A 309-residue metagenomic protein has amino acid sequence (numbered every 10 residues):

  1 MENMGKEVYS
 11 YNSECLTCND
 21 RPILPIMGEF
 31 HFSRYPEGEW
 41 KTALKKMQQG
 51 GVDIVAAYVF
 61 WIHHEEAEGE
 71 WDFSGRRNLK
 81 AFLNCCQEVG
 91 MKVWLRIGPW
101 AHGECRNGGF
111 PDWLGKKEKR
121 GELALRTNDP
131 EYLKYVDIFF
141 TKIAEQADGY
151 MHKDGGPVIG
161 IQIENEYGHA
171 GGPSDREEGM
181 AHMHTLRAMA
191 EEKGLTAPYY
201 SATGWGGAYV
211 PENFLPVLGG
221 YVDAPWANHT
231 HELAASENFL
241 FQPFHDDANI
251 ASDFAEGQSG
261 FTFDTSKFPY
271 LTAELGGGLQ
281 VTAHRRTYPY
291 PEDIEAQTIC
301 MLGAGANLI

Functional and structural regions predicted by a protein language model:
M1-I54, N84: N-terminal carbohydrate-binding accessory modules
L24-G28, V55-A57, V93-I97, I159-I163 (+3 more regions): Hydrophobic faces of well-ordered beta-strands that scaffold small-molecule active sites in alpha/beta enzyme cores
P25-E37, F60-L79, K119-I138, E164-M180 (+2 more regions): The substrate-binding groove and active-site-proximal loops of carbohydrate-active enzymes, especially glycoside
W40-G108, D112-W113, R187-E192: Aromatic-lined substrate-binding rim segments of carbohydrate-active enzymes
G69-R77, P99-R126, T141, P173-G179 (+3 more regions): Aromatic- and acidic-residue-enriched segments that line the glycan-binding/catalytic groove of carbohydrate-active
N78-L95, E118-G160, M189: An active-site-proximal structural segment forming one wall of the substrate-binding cleft that immediately precedes
E166-E256: Substrate-binding cleft/loops of secretory-pathway carbohydrate-active enzymes
T185-P198, P243-I309: Catalytic-core region of carbohydrate-active enzymes that cleave or remodel glycosidic bonds
